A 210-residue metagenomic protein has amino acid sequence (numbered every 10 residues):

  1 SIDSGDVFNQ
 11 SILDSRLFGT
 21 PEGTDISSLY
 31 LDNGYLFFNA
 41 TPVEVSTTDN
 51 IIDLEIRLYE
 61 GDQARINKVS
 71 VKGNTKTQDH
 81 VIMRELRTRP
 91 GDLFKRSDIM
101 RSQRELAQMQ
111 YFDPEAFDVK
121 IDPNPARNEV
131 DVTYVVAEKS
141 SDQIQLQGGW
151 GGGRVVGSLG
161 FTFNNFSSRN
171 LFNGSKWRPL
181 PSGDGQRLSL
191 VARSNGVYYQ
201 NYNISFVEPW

Functional and structural regions predicted by a protein language model:
S1-R154, G160-F163, L171-Y199, N203-E208: Periplasmic polypeptide-binding modules associated with outer-membrane biogenesis and secretion
